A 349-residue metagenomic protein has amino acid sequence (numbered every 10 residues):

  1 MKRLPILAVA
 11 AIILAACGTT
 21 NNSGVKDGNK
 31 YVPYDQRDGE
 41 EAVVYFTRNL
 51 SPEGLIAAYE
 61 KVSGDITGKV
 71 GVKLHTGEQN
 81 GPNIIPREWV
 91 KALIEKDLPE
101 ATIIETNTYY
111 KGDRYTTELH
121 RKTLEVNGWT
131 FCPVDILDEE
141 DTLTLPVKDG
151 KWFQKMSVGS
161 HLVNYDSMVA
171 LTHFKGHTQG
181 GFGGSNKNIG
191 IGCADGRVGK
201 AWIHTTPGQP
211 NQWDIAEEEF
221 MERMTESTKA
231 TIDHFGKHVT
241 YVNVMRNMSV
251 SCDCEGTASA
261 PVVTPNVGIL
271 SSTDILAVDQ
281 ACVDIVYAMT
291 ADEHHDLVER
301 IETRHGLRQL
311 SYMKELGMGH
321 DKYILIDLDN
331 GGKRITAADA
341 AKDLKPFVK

Functional and structural regions predicted by a protein language model:
M1-L4, C282: Positively charged n-region of N-terminal signal peptides that target proteins for export
L4-A11: Sec-dependent signal peptide hydrophobic core
L14-A16: C-terminal motif of bacterial Sec signal peptides marking the signal peptidase cleavage site
G18-T20: Bacterial signal peptide processing site
G28-K349: Extended, low-polarity segments enriched in aliphatic/aromatic residues
